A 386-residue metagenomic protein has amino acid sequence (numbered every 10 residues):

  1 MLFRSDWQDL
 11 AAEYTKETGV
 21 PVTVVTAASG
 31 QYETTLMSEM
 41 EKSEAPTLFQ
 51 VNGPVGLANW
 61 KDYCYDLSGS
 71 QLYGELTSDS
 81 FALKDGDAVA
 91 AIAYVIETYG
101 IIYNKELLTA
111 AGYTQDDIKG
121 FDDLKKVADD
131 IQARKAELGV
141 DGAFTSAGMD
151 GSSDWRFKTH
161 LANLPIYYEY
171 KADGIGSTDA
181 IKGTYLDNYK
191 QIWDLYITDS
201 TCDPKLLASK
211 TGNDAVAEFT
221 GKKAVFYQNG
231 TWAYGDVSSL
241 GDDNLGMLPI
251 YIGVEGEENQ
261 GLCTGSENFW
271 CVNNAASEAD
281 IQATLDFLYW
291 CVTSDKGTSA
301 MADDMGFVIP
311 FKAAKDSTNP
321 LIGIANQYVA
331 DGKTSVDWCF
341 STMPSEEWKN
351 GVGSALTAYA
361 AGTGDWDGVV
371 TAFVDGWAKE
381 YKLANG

Functional and structural regions predicted by a protein language model:
M1-G56, A208, V254-E257, A279-A283 (+5 more regions): Conserved N-terminal structural module of periplasmic/extracytoplasmic solute-binding proteins
E39, P46-T47, Y73-L108, G142 (+2 more regions): A structural signal for short loop-to-beta-strand junctions that line the ligand-binding cleft of periplasmic/secreted
N52-Y103, R156, H160-A162, G246-L248: Hinge/lid segment of periplasmic solute-binding proteins
D66-S80, G142-F144, G148-G151, P165-Q191 (+6 more regions): Short, solvent-exposed loop/beta-turn-alpha elements that line the ligand-binding surface or hinge of extracytoplasmic
A90-Y94, Y99, K125-T178, A224: Extracytoplasmic/periplasmic solute-binding protein
T109, A133, T298, K315-S317 (+1 more regions): Conserved C-terminal helix/tail region of periplasmic/extracytoplasmic solute-binding proteins
A111, S239-D304: Extracytoplasmic/periplasmic substrate-recognition and gating elements
A128-D129, I175-A208: Glycine-centered hinge/linker elements that transmit conformational signals in sensory and ligand-binding systems
